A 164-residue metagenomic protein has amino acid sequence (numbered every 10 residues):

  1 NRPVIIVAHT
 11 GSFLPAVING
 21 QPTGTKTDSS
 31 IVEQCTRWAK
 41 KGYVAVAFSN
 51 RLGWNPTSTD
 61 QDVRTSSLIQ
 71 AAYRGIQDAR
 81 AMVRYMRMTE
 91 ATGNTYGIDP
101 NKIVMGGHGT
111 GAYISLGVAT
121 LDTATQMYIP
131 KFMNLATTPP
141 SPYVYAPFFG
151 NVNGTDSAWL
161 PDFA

Functional and structural regions predicted by a protein language model:
N1-V4, D162-A164: Short intrinsically disordered, low-complexity coil segments enriched in acidic
R2-F13, V17, V104: Short beta-strand element of the alpha/beta-hydrolase
R2-V4, K41-V46, D99-K102, A112: Loop/turn elements at helix/coil->beta-strand transitions in domains of secreted/extracellular proteins
G11-V32, R37-R74, A119-L121: Cap/lid segment of the alpha/beta-hydrolase catalytic domain
S30, D78, T155: Soluble or luminal CAZymes and related metallo-dependent hydrolases
R74-Q77, T110: Aromatic- and histidine-enriched alpha-helix N-cap/loop-to-helix transition segments that scaffold the rims
R84, M88-A164: Primarily recognizes the serine-hydrolase "nucleophile elbow" in alpha/beta-hydrolase and SGNH/GDSL folds
